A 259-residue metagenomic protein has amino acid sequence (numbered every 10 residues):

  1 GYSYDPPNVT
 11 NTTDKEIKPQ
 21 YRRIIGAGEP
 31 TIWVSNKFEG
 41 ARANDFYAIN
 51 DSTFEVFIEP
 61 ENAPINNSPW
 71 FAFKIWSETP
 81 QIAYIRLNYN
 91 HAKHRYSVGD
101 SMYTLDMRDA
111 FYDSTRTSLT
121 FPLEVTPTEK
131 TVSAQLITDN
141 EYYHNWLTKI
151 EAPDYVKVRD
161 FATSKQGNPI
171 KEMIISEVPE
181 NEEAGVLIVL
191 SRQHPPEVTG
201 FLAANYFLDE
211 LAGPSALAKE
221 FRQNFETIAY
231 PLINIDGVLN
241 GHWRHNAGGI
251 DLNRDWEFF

Functional and structural regions predicted by a protein language model:
G1-K130, R244, D251-F259: C-terminal accessory segments enriched in acidic
N50-S52, A152, A184: Residue-level signal for well-ordered alpha-helical segments
S52, S101, E141, N145-T148 (+1 more regions): Polar/charged alpha-helical tracts
K93-G99, Y142-N145, E182-E183: A short, polar/proline- and glycine-enriched secondary-structure boundary/capping micro-motif
F111-A162, Q166: Extended acidic/polar, glycine-enriched regions that form or flank non-catalytic beta-rich accessory modules
Y155-S176, N181-F259: Active-site/substrate-binding loop(s) of hydrolase catalytic cores
